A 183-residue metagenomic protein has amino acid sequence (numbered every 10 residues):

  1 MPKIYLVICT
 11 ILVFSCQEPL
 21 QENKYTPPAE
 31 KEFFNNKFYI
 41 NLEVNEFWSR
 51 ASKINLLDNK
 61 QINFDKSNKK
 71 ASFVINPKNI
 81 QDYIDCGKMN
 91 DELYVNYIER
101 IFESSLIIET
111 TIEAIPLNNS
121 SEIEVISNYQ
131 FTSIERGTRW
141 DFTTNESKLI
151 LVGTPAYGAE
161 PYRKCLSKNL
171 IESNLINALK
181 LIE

Functional and structural regions predicted by a protein language model:
P2-I8: Sec-dependent signal peptide recognition, specifically the positively charged N-region followed immediately by
V13-S15: C-terminal motif of bacterial Sec signal peptides marking the signal peptidase cleavage site
Q17-E183: Ser/Thr-rich, low-complexity intrinsically disordered terminal regions
